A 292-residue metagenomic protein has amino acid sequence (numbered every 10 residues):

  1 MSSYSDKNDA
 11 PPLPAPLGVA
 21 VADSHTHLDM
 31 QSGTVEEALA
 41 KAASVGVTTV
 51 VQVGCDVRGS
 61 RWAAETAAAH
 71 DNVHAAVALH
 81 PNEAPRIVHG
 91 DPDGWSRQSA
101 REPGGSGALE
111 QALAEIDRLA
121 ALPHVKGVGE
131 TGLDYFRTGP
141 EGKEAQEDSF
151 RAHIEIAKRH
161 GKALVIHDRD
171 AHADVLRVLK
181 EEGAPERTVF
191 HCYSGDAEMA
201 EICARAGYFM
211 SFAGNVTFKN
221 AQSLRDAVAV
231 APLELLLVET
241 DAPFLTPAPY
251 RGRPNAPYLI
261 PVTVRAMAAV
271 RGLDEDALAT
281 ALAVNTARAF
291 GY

Functional and structural regions predicted by a protein language model:
M1-Y292: Mid-domain alpha/beta scaffold segments of enzyme catalytic cores
